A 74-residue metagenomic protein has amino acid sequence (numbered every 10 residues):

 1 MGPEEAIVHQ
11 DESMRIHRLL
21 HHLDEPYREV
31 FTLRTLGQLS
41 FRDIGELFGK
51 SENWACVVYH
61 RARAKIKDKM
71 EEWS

Functional and structural regions predicted by a protein language model:
M1-H21: Acidic, proline/glycine-rich intrinsically disordered inter-domain spacer in sigma factors
P26-Y27: The N-cap/first-turn positions of alpha helices within or immediately adjacent to helix-turn-helix DNA-binding domains
V30-R34: A short pre-motif secondary-structure segment
G37-Q38: Flexible coil/turn residues that form the inter-helical turn or adjacent wing/linker of helix-turn-helix
R42, E46-W73: DNA-recognition helix of helix-turn-helix
